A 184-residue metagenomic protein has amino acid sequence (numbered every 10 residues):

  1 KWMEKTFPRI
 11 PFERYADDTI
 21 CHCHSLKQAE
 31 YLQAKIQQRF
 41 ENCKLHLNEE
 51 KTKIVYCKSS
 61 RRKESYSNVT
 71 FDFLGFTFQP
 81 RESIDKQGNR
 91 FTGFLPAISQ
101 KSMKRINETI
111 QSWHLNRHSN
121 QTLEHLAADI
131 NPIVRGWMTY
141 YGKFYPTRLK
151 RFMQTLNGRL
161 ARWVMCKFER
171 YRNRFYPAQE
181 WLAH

Functional and structural regions predicted by a protein language model:
K1-H184: Non-catalytic terminal/accessory segments
